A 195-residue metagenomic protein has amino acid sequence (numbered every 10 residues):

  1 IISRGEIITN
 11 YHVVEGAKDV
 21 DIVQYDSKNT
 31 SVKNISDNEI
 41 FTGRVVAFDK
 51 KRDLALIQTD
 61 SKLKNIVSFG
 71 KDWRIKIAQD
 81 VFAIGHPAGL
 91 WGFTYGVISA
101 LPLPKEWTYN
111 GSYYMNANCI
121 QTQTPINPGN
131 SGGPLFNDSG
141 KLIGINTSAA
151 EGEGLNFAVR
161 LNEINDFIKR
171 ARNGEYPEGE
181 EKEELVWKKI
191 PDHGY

Functional and structural regions predicted by a protein language model:
I1-I2, G43-V45, I98, L135: Conserved hydrophobic positions within beta-strands
S3-G92, G154, N173-E180: Conserved active-site neighborhood of the chymotrypsin/trypsin-like protease fold
V23, D49-L56, V97, T122 (+2 more regions): Intrinsic structural disorder
D26-T30, A78, S99-P102, I143 (+3 more regions): Short, surface-exposed, charged/polar-biased interaction segments
E39-G43, A47-F48, T108-N110, P128 (+3 more regions): Domain-wide signal for the mature, well-folded portions of proteins, strongly enriched in nucleus-encoded organellar
Q58-S68, L90-R172: Active-site region of chymotrypsin-like
V159-Y195: Pro/Ala/Gly-rich low-complexity, hydrophilic intrinsically disordered segments
